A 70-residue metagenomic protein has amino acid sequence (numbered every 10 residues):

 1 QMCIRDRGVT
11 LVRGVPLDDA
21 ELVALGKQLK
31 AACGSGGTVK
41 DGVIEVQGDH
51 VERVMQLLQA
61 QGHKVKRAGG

Functional and structural regions predicted by a protein language model:
M2-I4: Short, small-residue-biased leader/transition segments that mark boundaries at the very start of proteins
G8: Gly-rich Lys/Arg/Thr-decorated short loops/hinges at beta-loop-alpha junctions or inter-strand turns that position
L11, P16-E45, E52: Charged, surface-exposed interaction regions in soluble eukaryotic proteins
D41, G48-G70: Short, Lys/Arg-rich amphipathic alpha-helical interaction segments that bind nucleic acids or acidic protein surfaces
